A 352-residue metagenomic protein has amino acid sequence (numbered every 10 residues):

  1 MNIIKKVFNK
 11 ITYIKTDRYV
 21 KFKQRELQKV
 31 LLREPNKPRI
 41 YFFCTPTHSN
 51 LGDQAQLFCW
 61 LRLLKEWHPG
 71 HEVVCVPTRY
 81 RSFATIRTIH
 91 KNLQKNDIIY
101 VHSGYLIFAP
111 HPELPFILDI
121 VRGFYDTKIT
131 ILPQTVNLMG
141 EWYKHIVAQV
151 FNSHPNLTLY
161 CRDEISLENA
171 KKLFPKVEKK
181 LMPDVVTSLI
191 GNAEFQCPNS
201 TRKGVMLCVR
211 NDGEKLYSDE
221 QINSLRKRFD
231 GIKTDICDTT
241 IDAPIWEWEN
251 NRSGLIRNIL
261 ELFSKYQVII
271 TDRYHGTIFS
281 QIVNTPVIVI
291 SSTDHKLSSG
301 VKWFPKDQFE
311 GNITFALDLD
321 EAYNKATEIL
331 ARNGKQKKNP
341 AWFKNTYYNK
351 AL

Functional and structural regions predicted by a protein language model:
M1-L352: Active-site anion-handling motifs in enzyme catalytic cores
